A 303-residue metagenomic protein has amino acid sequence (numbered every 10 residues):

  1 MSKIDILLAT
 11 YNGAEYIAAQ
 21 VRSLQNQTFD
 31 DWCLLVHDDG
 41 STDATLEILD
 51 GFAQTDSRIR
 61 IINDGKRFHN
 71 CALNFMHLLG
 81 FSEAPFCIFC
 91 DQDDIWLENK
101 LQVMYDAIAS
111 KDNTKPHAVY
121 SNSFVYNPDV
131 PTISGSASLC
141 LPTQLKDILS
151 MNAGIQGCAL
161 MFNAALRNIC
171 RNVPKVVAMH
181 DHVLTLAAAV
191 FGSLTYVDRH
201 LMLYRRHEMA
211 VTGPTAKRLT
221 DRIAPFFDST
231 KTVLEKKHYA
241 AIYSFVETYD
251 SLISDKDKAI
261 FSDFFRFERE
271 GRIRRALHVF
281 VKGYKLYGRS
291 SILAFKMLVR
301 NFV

Functional and structural regions predicted by a protein language model:
M1-K217, V299: Nucleotide-sugar donor-binding/catalytic module of glycosyltransferases that assemble extracellular/cell-envelope
V177-A178, L203-V303: C-terminal subregions of glycosyltransferases and related glycan-biosynthesis enzymes
